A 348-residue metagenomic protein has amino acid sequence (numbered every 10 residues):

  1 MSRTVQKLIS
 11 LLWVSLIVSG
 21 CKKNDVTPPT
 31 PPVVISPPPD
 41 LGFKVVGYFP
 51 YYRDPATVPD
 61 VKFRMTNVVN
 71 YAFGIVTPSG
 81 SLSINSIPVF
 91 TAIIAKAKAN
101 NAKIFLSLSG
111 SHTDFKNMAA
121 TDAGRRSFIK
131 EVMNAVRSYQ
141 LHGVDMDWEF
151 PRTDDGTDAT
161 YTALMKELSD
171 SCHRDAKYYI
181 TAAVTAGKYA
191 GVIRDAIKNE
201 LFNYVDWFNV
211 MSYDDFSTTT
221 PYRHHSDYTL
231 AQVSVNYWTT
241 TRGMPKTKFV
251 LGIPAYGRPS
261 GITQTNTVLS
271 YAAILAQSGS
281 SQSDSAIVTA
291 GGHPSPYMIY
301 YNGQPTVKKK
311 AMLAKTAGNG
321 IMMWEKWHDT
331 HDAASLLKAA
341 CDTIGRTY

Functional and structural regions predicted by a protein language model:
M1, V5, L16-G42: Bacterial Sec-dependent N-terminal signal peptides
P29-V136, R223-T229: Glycan-recognition patch characteristic of GH18 chitinases/ENGases and related GlcNAc/peptidoglycan-binding proteins
L41-F43, N67, N100-I104, Q140-H142 (+4 more regions): Short, well-ordered coil/turn segments that N-cap beta-strands
V46, P78-P88, K130, F150-S280: Substrate-binding surface in catalytic domains of secreted glycosidases
M65, K246-A317, K338-Y348: Glycan-binding loop/region signatures in secreted carbohydrate-active enzymes
V69, L106, M146, F208 (+3 more regions): Conserved, mostly hydrophobic/aromatic
Y71-G74, K98-A99, M133-L141, S169-R174 (+6 more regions): Sec-exported extracytoplasmic/periplasmic mature domains
R137, D147-R174, Y178-I180, T306-Y348: Active-site and adjacent substrate-binding regions of carbohydrate-active enzymes
